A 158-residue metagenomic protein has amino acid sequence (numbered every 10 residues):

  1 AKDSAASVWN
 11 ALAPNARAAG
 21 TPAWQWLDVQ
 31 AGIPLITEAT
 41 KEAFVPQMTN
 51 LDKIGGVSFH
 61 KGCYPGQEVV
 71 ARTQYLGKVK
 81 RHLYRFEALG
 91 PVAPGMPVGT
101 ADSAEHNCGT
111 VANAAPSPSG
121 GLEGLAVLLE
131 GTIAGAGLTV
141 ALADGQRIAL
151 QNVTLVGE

Functional and structural regions predicted by a protein language model:
A1-A31, V92: Acidic, low-complexity central loop/insert segments
S7, I36-T40, V79-R81: Short acidic/glycine-rich loop or secondary-structure boundary segments that cap or lie
V8-A11, T40, G137-L138: Short, charged, solvent-exposed linker or helix-capping segments at domain edges/interfaces that act as flexible hinges
T21, L27-D52: Short, conserved active-site entrance elements at the starts or edges of catalytic domains
T49-V57, A71-E158: Glycine-rich, small/acidic residue-mixed loop/short-helix segments
Q67-E68: Structural motif
